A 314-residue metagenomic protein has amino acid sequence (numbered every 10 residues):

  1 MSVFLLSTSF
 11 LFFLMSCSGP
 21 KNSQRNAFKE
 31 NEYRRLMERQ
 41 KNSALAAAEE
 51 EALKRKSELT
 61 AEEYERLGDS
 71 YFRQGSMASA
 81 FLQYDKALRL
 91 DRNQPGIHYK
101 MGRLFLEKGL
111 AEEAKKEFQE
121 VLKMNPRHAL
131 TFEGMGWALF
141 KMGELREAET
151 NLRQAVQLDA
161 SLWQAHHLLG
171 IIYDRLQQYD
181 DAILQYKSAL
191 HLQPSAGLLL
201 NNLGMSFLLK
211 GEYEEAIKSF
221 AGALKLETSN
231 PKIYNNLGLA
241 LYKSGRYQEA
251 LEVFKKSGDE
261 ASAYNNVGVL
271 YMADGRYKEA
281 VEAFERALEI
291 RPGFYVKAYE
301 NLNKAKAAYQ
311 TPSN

Functional and structural regions predicted by a protein language model:
M1-M15: Sec-dependent bacterial lipoprotein signal peptides
C17-D85, R89-D91, N314: N-terminal leader/linker segments that initiate helical-solenoid repeat arrays
R25-E30, L36, E51-A52, L209 (+2 more regions): Terminal, low-structured helical/coil segments at or just beyond the last alpha-helical repeat
N42-A46, G75-K86, E107-E120, L130 (+8 more regions): Structural signature of tandem alpha-helical TPR/SEL1-like repeats, specifically the intra-repeat loop/turn
K56, L90, M124, L158 (+4 more regions): Structural marker of alpha-solenoid helical repeat scaffolds
A61, P95-G96, A129-L130, W163-Q164 (+4 more regions): Helix-start (N-cap) detector for alpha-helical repeat units in TPR-like alpha-solenoids, especially tetratricopeptide
R66, K100, G134, L168 (+4 more regions): Canonical tetratricopeptide repeat
